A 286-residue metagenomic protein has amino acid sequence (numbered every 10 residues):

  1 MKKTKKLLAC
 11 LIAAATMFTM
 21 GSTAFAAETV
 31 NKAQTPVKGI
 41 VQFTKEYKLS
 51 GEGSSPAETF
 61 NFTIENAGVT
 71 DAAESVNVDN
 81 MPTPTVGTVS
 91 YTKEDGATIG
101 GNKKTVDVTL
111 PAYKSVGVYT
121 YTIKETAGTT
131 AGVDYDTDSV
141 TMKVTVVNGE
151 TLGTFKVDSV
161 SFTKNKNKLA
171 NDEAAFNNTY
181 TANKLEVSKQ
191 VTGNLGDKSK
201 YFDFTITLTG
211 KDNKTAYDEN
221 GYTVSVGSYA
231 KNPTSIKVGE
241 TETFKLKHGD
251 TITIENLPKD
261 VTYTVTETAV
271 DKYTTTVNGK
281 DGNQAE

Functional and structural regions predicted by a protein language model:
K2-E286: Solvent-exposed loop/turn and edge beta-strand elements of beta-rich ligand-binding domains
